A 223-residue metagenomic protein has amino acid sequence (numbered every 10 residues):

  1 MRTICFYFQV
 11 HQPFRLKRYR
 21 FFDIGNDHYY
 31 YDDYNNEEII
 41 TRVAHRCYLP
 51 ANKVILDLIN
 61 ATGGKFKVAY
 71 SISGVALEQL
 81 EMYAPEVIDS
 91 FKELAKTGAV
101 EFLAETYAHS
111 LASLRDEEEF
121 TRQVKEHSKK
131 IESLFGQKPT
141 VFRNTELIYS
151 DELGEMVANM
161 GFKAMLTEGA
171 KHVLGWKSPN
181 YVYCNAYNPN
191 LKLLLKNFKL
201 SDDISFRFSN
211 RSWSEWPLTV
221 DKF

Functional and structural regions predicted by a protein language model:
M1-T140, L147-D202, S209, W213-F223: Catalytic alpha-helical scaffold of carbohydrate-active enzymes acting on polysaccharides/glycoconjugates
